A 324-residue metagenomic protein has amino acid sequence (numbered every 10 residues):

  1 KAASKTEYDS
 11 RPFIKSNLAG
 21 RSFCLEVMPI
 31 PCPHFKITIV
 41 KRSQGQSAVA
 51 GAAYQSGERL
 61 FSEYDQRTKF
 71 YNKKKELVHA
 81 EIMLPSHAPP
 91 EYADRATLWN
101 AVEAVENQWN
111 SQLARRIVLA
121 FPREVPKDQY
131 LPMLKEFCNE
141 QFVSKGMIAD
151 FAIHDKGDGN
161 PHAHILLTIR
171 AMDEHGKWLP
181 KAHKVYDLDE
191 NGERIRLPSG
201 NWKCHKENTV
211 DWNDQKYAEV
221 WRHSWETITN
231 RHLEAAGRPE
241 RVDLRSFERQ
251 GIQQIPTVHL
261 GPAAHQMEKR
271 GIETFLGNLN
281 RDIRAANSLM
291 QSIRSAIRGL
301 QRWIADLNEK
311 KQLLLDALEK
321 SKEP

Functional and structural regions predicted by a protein language model:
A2-E7: Extreme N-terminal basic, low-complexity initiation segments that serve as generic localization/processing leaders
F13-P324: N-terminal nicking endonuclease/strand-transfer module with a His-rich metal-binding environment and a catalytic Tyr
